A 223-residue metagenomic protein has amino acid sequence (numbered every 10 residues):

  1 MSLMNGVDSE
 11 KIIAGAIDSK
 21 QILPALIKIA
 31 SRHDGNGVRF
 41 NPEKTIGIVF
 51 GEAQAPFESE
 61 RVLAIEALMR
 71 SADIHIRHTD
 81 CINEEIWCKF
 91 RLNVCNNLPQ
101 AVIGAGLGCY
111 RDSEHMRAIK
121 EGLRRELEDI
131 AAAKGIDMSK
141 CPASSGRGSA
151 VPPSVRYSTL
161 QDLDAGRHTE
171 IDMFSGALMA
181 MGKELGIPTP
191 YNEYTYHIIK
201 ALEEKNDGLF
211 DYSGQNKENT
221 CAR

Functional and structural regions predicted by a protein language model:
M1, I13-A14, P99, T159 (+2 more regions): Broad structural signal for hydrophobic residues in well-ordered alpha-helices, predominantly aliphatic
M1-N36: Rossmann-like NAD(P)(H) cofactor-binding subdomain of soluble oxidoreductases
M4, G35, T45, V49 (+2 more regions): Short glycine/serine/threonine-biased micro-segments
N5-V7, L26-S31, Q54, I82-I86 (+2 more regions): Glycine-rich beta-alpha junction loops
D8-S9, F57, E170: Short phosphate-engaging motifs
A16-Q21, N36-V94, L98-M138: Internal alpha-helical scaffold of NAD(P)-dependent oxidoreductase catalytic cores
R70, C109, R117, E121-R223: NAD(P)-dependent Rossmann-like dehydrogenase/reductase catalytic/cofactor-binding core
